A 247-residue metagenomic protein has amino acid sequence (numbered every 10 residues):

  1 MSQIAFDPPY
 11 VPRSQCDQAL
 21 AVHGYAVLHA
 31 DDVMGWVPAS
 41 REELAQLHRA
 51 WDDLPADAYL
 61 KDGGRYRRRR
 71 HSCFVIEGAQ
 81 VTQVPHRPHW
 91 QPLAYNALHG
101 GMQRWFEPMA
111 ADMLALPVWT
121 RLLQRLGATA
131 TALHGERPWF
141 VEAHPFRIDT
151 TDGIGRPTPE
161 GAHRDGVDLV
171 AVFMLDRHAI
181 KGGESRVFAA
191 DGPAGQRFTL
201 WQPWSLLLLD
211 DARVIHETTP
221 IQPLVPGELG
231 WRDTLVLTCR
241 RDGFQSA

Functional and structural regions predicted by a protein language model:
M1-L93: N-terminal auxiliary "cap/dimerization" subdomain that precedes the catalytic jelly-roll/cupin core of mononuclear
V27, C73, P145, G161 (+3 more regions): Conserved hydrophobic/aromatic beta-strand scaffold that supports enzyme active sites
D31, I76-A79, H144-F146, M174 (+3 more regions): Structured loops at beta-to-helix junctions and adjacent beta-edge loops in soluble globular domains
M34, D149, R177, I215 (+1 more regions): Short loop/turn segments at secondary-structure transitions that flank enzyme active sites
G35, A39, A111, P159: Conserved aromatic-histidine-acidic binding/catalytic patches
V75-E142: Signature of the catalytic double-stranded beta-helix
L133-Q202: Catalytic core of non-heme Fe(II) oxygenases with the double-stranded beta-helix
G183-A247: Catalytic core of Fe(II)/2-oxoglutarate
